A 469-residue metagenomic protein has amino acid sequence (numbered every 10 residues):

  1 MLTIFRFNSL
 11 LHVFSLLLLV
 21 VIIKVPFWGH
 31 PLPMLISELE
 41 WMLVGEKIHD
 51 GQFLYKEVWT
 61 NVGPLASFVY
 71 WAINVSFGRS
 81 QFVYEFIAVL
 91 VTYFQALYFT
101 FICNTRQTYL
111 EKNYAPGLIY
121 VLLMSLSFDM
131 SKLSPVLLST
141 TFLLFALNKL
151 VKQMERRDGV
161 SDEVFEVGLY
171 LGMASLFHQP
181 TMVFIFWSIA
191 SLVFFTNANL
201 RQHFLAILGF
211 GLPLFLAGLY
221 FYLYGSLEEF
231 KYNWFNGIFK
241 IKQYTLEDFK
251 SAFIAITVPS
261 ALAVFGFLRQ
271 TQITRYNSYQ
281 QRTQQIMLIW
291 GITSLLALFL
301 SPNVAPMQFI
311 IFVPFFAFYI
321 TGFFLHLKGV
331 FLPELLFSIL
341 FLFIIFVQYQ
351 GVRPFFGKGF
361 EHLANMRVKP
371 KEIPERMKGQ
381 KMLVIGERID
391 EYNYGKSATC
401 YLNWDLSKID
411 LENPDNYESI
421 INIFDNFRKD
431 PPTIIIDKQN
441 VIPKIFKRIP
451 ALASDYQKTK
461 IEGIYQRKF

Functional and structural regions predicted by a protein language model:
W28-V44, E57-V69: Extracytoplasmic catalytic/substrate-binding loops of multi-pass membrane glycan-assembly enzymes
F86-Q107: Transmembrane-helix motifs of polytopic, lipid-linked glycan transferases
N113-F128, L137-L147, E163, V167: Membrane-embedded helix bundles of polyisoprenyl
A146-D162: Membrane-interface transmembrane helices that cradle and orient dolichyl/undecaprenyl
D162-Q179: Membrane-interface alpha helices of multi-pass inner-membrane proteins
N303-G329, L335: Hydrophobic/aromatic-rich transmembrane helices and adjacent perimembrane loops
V352-P443: Short periplasmic/luminal acceptor-recognition loop of GT-C membrane glycosyltransferases, typified by
D430-F469: Aromatic/acidic, Gly/Pro-rich catalytic loop(s) in extracytoplasmic/lumenal soluble domains of multi-pass membrane
